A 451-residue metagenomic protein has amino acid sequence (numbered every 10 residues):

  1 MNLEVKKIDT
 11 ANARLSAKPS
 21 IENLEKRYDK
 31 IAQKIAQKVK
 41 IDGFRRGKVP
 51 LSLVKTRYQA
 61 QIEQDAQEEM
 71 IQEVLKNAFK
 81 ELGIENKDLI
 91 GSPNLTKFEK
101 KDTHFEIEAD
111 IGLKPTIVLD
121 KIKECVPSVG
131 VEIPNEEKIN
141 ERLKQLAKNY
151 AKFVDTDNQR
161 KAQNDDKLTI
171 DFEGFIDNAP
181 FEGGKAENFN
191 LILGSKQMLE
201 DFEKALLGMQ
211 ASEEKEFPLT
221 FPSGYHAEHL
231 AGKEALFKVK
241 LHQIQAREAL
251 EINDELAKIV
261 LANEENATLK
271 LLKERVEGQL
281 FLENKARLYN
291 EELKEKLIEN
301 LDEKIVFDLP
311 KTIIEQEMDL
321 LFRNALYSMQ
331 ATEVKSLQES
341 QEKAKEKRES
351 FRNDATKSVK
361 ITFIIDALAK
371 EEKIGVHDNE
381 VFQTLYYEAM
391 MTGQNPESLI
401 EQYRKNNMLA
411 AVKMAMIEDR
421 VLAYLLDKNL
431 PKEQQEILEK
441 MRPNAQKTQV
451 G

Functional and structural regions predicted by a protein language model:
N2-Q67, I139, E173-I176, G208-M209 (+1 more regions): Extended, charged alpha-helical "arm"/coiled-coil substrate-binding scaffolds, typified by the C-terminal helical
I31, V126, V154-L206, P218 (+3 more regions): Core FKBP-type peptidyl-prolyl cis-trans isomerase
F44-R45, E85-T96, K185, L309 (+1 more regions): Short beta-strand elements
E63, E68-I117: Extended, domain-scale alpha-helical bundle/helix-rich regions
D88-K97, L143-D165, E349-S350: Phosphate-interacting basic helix/loop segments used at nucleotide- and nucleic-acid interfaces
I117-K121, P180-F181, S223-L230: Short, Lys/Arg- and Gly-enriched loop/turn segments at beta-strand edges
P127-K152: Acidic/polar surface patches and capping/hinge elements
